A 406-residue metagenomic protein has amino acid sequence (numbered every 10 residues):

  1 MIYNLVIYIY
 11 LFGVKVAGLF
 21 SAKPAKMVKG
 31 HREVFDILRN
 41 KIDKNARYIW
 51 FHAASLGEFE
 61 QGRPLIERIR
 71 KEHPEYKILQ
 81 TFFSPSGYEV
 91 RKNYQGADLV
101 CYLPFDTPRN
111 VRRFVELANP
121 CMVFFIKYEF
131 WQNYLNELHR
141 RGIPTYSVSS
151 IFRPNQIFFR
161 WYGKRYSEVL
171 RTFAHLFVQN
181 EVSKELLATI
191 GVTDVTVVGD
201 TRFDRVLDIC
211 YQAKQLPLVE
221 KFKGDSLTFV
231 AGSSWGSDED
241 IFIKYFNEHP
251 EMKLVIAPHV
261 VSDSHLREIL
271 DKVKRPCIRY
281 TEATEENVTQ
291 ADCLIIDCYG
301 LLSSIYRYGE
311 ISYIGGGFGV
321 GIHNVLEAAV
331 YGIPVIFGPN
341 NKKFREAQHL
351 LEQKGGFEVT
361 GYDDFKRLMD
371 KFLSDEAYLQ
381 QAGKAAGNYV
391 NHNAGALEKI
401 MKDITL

Functional and structural regions predicted by a protein language model:
M1-L406: Nucleotide-activated sugar donor-binding and catalytic core shared by glycosyltransferases and related lipid-linked
